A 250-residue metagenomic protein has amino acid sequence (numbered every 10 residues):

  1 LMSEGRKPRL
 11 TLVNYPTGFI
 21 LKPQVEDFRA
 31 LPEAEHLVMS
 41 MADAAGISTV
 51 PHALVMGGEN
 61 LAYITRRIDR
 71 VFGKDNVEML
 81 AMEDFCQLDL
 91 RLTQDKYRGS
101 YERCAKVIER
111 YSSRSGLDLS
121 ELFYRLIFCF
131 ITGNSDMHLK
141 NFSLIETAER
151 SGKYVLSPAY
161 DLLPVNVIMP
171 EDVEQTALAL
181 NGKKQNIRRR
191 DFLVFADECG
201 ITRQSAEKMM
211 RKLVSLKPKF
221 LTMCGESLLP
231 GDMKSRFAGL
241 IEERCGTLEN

Functional and structural regions predicted by a protein language model:
L1-K96, I145: Conserved ATP-binding subdomain of kinase catalytic cores across diverse folds
E26-A45, D95, G99-V167: Conserved kinase catalytic-core segment
G46, R203-E207, K212, E242-T247: ATP-dependent kinase catalytic cores of phosphoinositide-metabolizing enzymes and PI3K-like protein kinases
S48, R114, G200-R203: Short coil/loop linkers at secondary-structure junctions
V55-I131, L178, V194, E198: ATP-dependent phospho-/nucleotidyl transfer catalytic cores
M56-G58, E207-P218, S227: Small/polar glycine-rich anion-binding or flexible loop at a beta-alpha turn
D84-V107, L144-Q204: Catalytic-core segments of enzymes that bind and process phosphorylated/nucleotide-bearing substrates
R150, Y154, E198, K219-N250: Regulatory N- and C-terminal appendages and interdomain linkers associated with kinase/kinase-like NTP transferase
